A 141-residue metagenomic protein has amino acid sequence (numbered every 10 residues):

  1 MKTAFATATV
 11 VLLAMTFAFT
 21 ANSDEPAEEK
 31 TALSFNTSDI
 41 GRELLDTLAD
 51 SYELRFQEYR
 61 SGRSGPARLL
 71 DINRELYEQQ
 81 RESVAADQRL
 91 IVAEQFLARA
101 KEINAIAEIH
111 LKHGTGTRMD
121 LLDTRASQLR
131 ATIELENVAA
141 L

Functional and structural regions predicted by a protein language model:
M1-A8: Bacterial N-terminal signal peptides that target proteins for export
T3, A85-A86: Intrinsic-disorder/low-complexity, polar/charged segments
A8-T16: Bacterial N-terminal signal peptides
A18-E28: Signal peptide processing junction and immediate N-terminal pro/mature segment of secreted/exported proteins
P26-S38: N-terminal leader/linker segments that initiate helical-solenoid repeat arrays
T37-D71, E75-Y77, E82, R89-E134: Charged, solvent-exposed structural "stalk/scaffold" segments of large extracytoplasmic/peripheral assemblies
A140-L141: Short, solvent-exposed mixed-charge patches
